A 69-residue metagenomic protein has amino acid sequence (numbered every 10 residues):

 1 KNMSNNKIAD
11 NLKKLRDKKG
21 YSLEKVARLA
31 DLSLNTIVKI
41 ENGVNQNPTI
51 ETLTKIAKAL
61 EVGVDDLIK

Functional and structural regions predicted by a protein language model:
K1-K18: A short, Lys/Arg-rich alpha-helix, primarily the initiator
D10, G20-Y21, P48-E51: Residue-level signal for the short linker/turn that defines the boundary of a DNA-recognition helix
K13, E24, T54: Residues within the helices of the helix-turn-helix
K13, V38-K39, I68: Key DNA-contacting residues within the recognition helix of helix-turn-helix
R16, A27, A57: The alpha-helix within a helix-turn-helix
Y21-I40: Short alpha-helical DNA-recognition segment
L29, N47, K58-A59: Residue cluster at the C-terminal edge of the helix-turn-helix DNA-binding motif
E51-D66: DNA major-groove recognition helix of helix-turn-helix/homeodomain DNA-binding modules
